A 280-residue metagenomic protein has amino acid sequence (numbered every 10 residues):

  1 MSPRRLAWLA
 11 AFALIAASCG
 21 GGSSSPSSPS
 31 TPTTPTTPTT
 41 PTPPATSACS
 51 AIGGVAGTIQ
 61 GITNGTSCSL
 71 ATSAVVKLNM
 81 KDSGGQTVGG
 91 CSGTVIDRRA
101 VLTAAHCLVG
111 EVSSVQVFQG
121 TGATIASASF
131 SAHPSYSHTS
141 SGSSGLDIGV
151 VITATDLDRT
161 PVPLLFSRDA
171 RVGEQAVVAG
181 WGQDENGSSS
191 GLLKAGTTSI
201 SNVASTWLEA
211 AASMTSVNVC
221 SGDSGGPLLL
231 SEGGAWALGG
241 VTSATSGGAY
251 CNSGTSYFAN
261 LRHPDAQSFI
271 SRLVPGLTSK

Functional and structural regions predicted by a protein language model:
M1-A17: Sec-dependent bacterial lipoprotein signal peptides
C19-P35, P43, A48-A51, A56 (+3 more regions): C-terminal subregion of chymotrypsin/trypsin-like serine protease catalytic domains
P44-Q86: N-terminal activation segment of mature serine protease catalytic domains
A56-L70, V109, S113-R159, L165-R168 (+2 more regions): Conserved catalytic-core segment of clan PA serine endopeptidases
V75-R98, S143: A conserved glycine-rich beta-strand in the N-terminal activation segment of trypsin-fold
V76-N79, S113-A123, E174-G180, L230: Short conserved beta-strand and strand-loop elements enriched in small hydrophobics with frequent Asp/Gly
D82-G84, H106-G110, T121-A123, A154-R159 (+5 more regions): Acidic glycine-/aspartate-rich tracts in secreted/extracellular proteins
S144-N218, G222, E232, S253-Y257 (+1 more regions): Chymotrypsin/trypsin-fold serine protease catalytic domain
